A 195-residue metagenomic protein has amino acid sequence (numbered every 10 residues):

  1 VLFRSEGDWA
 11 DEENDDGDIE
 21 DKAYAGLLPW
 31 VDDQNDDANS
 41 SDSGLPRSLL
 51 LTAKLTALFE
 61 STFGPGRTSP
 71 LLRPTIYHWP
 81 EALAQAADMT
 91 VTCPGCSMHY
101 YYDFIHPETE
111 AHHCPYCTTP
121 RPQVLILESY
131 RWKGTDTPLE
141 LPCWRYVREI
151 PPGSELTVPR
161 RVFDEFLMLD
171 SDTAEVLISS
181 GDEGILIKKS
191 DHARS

Functional and structural regions predicted by a protein language model:
S5, D15, Y24, W132 (+2 more regions): Intrinsically disordered, low-complexity segments enriched in small/polar residues
G7-T118: Helical subdomain adjoining the active site within ATP-dependent kinase catalytic cores
K22, K54, K133, K188-K189: Context-gated lysine
Y116-L127: Short Cys/His-rich micro-motifs in 6-15 aa windows
L125-P152, L156-V158: Long, charge-rich C-terminal accessory regions
R145-S195: Forkhead-associated
